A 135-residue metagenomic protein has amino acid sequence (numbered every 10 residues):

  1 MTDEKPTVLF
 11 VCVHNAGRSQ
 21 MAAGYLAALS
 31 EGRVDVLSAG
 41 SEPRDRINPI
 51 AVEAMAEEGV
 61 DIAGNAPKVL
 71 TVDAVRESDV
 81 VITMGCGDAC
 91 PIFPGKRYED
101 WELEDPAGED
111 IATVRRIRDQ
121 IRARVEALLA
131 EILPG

Functional and structural regions predicted by a protein language model:
T2-G135: Short polar/charged helix/loop
